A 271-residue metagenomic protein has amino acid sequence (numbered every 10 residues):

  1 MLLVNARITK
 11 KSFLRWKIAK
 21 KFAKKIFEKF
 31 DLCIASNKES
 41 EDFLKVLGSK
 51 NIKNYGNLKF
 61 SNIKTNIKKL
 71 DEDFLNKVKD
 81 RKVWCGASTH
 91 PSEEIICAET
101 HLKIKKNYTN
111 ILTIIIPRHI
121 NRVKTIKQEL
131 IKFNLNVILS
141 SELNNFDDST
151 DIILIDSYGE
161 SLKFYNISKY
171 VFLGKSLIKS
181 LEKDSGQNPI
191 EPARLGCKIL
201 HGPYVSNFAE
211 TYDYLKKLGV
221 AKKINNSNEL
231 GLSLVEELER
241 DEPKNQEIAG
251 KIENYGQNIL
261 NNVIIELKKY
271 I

Functional and structural regions predicted by a protein language model:
M1-I271: Nucleotide-activated sugar donor-binding and catalytic core shared by glycosyltransferases and related lipid-linked
